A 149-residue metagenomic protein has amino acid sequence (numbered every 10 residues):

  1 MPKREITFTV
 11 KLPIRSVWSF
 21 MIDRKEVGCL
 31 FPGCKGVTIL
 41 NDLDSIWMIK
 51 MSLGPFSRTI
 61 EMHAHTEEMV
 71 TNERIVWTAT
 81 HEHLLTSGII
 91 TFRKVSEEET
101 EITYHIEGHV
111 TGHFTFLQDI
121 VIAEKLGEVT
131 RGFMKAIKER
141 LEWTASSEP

Functional and structural regions predicted by a protein language model:
M1-D44: Hydrophobic ligand-binding cavity/cleft-lining segments
K3-E5, T59-H63, L84-I89: Short, surface-exposed coil-to-beta transition loops
K3-R4, K50-M51, K94-E101, H105-E107 (+2 more regions): Extended beta-strand/beta-hairpin segments
P13, D42, T71, V95-E99: Short strand-connecting beta-turns/loops that link adjacent beta-strands
V17-M21, V27, S45-W47, T66 (+2 more regions): Hydrophobic pocket/interface hotspot
T38-H81, A136, E148: Glycine-rich portal/gate segments that line the openings of hydrophobic small-molecule binding cavities
T80-E128: Beta-strand/loop substructures that line and gate deep hydrophobic ligand-binding cavities in soluble
L126, T130-A145: Short amphipathic alpha-helical signal-transduction/dimerization elements
